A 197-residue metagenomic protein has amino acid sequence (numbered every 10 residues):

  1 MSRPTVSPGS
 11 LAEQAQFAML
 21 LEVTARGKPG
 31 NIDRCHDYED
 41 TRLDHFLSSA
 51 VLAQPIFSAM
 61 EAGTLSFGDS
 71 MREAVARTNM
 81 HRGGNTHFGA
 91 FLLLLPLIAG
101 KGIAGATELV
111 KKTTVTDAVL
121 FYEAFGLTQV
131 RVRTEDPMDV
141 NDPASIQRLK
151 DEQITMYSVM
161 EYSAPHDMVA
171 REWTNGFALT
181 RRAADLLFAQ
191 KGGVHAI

Functional and structural regions predicted by a protein language model:
M1-L65, K101-I197: Phosphate-rich cofactor/ligand-interacting catalytic cores and adjacent structured alpha/beta frameworks
F57-G105: Long, hydrophobic/aromatic-enriched structural stretches that serve as scaffold segments
